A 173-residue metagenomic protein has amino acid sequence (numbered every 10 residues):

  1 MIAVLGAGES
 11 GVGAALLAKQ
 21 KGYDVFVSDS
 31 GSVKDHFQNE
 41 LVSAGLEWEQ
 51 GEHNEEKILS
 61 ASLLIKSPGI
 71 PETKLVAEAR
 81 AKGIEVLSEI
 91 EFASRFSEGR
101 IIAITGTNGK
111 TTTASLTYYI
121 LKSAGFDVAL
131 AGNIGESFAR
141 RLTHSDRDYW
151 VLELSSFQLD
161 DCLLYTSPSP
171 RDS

Functional and structural regions predicted by a protein language model:
M1-S88, F92: N-terminal leader/targeting and accessory segments in enzymes
E56-L59, P68, E72-S167: Phosphate-binding loop of NTP-binding sites
P168-S173: A short, hydrophobic C-terminal helix/tail in secreted or cell-surface proteins
